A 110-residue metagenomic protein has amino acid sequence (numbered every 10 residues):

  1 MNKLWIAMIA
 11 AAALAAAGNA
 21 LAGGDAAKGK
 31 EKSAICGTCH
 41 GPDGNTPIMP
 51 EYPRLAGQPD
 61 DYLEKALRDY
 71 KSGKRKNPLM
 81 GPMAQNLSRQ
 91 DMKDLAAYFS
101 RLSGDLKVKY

Functional and structural regions predicted by a protein language model:
M1-M8: Bacterial N-terminal signal peptides that target proteins for export
A13: Charged catalytic and DNA/RNA-contacting regions of genome-maintenance and nucleic-acid-processing enzymes
A17-G18: N-terminal signal peptide c-region/cleavage motif recognized by signal peptidases
L21-G44, Q58: Sequence/structural segment immediately N-terminal to covalent heme-attachment motifs in c-type and related
A26, N45-S72, G81-N86: Gly/Gly-Pro-rich "capping" loops immediately C-terminal to redox-active cysteine motifs in periplasmic/lumenal
K28, I35, Y62, P78-P82 (+1 more regions): Extracytoplasmic/secreted proteins, especially bacterial periplasmic and envelope-associated proteins
R75, Q85-Y110: C-terminal capping alpha-helices of c-type cytochrome domains
